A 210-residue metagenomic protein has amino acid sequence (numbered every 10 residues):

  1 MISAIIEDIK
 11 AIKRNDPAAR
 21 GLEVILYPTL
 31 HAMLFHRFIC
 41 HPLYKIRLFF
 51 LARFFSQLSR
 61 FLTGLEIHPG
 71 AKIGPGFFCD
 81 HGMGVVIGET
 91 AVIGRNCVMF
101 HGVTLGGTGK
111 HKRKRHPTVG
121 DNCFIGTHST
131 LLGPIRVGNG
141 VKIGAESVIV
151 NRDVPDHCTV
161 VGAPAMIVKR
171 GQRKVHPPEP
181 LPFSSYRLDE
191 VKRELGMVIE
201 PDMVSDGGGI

Functional and structural regions predicted by a protein language model:
M1-S59, T63, K174-I210: Terminal amphipathic alpha-helical/low-complexity segments used for targeting or macromolecular assembly
R60-V161, A165-V168: Structural signal for interior beta-strand "rungs" in well-ordered beta-sheet cores of soluble enzyme domains
